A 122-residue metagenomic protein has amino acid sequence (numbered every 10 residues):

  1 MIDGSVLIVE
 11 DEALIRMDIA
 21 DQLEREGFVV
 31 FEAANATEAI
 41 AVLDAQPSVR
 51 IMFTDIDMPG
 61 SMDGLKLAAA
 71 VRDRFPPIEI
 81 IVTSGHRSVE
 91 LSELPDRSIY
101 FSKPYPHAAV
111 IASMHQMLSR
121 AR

Functional and structural regions predicted by a protein language model:
E10: Conserved acidic carboxylate
A13-F31: Two-component/phosphorelay signaling modules centered on CheY-like receiver
E32-I51: Acidic, metal-coordinating helix/loop segments flanking the phosphotransfer/catalytic sites of two-component signaling
N35, M62-L67: Acidic catalytic/metal-coordinating carboxylates
D55-I56: Active-site residues of response regulator receiver
L65-P77: Short amphipathic alpha-helix used as the core "switch/output" element in two-component signaling
T83-S84: Hydrophobic/aromatic residues positioned on beta-strands within the core alpha/beta folds
Y105-L118, R122: C-terminal output helix
